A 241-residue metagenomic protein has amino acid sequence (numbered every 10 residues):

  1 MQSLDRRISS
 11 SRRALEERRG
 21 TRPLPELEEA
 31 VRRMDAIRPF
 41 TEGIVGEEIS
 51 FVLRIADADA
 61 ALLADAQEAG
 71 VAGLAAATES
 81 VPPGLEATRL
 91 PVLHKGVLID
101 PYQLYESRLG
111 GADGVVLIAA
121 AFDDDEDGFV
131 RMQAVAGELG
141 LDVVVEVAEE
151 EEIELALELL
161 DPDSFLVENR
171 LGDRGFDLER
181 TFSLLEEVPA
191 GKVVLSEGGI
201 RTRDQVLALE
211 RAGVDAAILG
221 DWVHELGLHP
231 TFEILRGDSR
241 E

Functional and structural regions predicted by a protein language model:
M1-A58: An N-cap/entry alpha-helix motif that binds or orients negatively charged groups
R7, I49-I55, L74-A76, V92-G96 (+5 more regions): Hydrophobic faces of well-ordered beta-strands that scaffold small-molecule active sites in alpha/beta enzyme cores
D35-E42, G46-I49, E79-V97, V130-E146 (+2 more regions): Alpha-helix-loop-beta-strand connector modules within alpha/beta enzyme cores
R54-E79, E152-L185: Glycine/Thr-rich beta-alpha phosphate-binding loop at enzyme active sites
L63-A69, G84-A87, S107, A136 (+2 more regions): Generic structural signal for hydrophobic
V71-T78, E106-D124, S164-G175, A212-I234: Glycine-rich phosphate-binding active-site loops on the catalytic face of alpha/beta enzymes
V92, I99-G111, E149-L160, S183-E186 (+2 more regions): Catalytic cores of alpha/beta
L93-E106, D113-G114, I118-G172: Histidine/lysine/aspartate-rich catalytic loop segments that bind and position anionic ligands
